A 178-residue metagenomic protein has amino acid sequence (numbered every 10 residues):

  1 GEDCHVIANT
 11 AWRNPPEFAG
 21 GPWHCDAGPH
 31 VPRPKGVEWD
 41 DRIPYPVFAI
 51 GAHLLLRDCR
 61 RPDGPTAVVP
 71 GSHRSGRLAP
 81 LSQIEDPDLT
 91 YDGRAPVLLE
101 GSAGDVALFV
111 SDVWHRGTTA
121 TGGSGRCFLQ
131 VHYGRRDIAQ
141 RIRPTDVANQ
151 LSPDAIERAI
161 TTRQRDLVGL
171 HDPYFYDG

Functional and structural regions predicted by a protein language model:
G1, R57, F109, G134-R136: Residue-level marker of positions within ordered structural domains that often coincide with functionally constrained
G1-A67: Conserved double-stranded beta-helix
N9, N14-P15, D26, R33 (+7 more regions): Surface-exposed loop/turn and secondary-structure junction residues enriched for glycine/proline
N14, V69-G76, H132-I138: Short edge-strand/loop segments of extracellular domains
C25-V37, L81-A95, G125, P144-N149: Short, surface-exposed loop/helix-turn segments at secondary-structure junctions that function as lids/hinges flanking
Y45-G51, R57-R116: Double-stranded beta-helix
A79-D86, V106, V113-G178: Non-heme Fe(II)/2-oxoglutarate
